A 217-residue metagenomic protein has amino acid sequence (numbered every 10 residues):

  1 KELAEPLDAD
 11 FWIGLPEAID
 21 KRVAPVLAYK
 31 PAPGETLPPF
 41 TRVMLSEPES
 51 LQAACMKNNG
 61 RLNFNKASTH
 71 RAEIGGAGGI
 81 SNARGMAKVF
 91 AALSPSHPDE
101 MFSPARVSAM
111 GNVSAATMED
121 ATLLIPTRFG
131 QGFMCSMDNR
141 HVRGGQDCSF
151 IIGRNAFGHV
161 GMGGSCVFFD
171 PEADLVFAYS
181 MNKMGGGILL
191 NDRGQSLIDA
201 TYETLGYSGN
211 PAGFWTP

Functional and structural regions predicted by a protein language model:
K1-I151: Short, surface-exposed loop or secondary-structure junction motifs that flank catalytic or metal-binding residues
R71-I74, P95-P98, R106, G111-E119 (+1 more regions): Short, gly/Ser/Thr-rich active-site loops of penicillin-recognizing serine hydrolases
A87, A91, A173, I198-A200: C-terminal helical cap and adjacent loop that interface with cofactors, partners, or active-site loops
Q131, S165-V167: Residue-level detector of beta-strand structural context in well-folded domains
V142-R143, G153, D170, M181: Mature hydrolase/peptidase catalytic cores and their serpin-fold inhibitory cores, especially in secreted
G158: Short, structured beta-strand/loop micro-motifs enriched in basic residues and often containing a Trp
G161-G163: Short, small/polar residue-rich loop motifs at catalytic or cofactor-binding pockets
V167-F168, D174-K183: Short, well-ordered beta-strand elements
